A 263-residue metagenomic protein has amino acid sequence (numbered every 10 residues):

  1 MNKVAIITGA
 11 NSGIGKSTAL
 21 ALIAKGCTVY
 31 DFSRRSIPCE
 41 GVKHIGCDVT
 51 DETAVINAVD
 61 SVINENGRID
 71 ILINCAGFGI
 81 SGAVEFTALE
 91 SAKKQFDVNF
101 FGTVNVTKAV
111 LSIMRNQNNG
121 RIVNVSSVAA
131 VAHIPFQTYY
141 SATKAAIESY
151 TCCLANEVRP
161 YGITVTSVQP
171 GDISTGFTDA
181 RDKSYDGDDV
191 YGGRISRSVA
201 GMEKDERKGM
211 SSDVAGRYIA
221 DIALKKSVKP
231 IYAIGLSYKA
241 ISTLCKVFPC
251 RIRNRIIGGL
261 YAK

Functional and structural regions predicted by a protein language model:
N11-S12: Conserved glycine-rich cofactor-binding loop
K25-E40: Conserved glycine-rich Rossmann-like NAD(P)H-binding loop of the short-chain dehydrogenase/reductase
G46-N57, L89: The beta1-alpha1 cofactor-binding region of Rossmann-like NAD(H)/NADP(H)-dependent oxidoreductases
A83-V84, S91-K93: Substrate-binding pocket helix/loop in short-chain dehydrogenase/reductase
T107, T143-A146: Active-site helix of classical SDR
S127: Residue(s) in the substrate-gating loop at a strand-loop-helix junction that position the organic substrate next
P160-K229: SDR active-site lid
